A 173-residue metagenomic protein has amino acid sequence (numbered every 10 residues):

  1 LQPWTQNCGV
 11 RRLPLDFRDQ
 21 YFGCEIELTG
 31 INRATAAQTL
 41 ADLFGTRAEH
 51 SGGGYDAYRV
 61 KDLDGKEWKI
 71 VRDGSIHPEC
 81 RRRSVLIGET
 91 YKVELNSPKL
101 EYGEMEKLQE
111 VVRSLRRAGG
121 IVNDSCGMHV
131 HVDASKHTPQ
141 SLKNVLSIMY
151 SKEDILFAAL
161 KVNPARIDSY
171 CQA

Functional and structural regions predicted by a protein language model:
W4-A173: Phosphate/nucleotide-binding catalytic core
